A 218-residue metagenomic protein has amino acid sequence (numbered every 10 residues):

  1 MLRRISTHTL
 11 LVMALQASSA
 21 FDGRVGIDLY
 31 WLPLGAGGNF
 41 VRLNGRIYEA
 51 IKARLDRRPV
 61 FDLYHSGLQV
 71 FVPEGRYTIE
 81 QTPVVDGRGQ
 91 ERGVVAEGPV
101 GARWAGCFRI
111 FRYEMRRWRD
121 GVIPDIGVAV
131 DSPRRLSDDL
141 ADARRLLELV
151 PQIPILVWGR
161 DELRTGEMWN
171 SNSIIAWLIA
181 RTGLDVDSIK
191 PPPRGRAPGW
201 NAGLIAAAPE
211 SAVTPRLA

Functional and structural regions predicted by a protein language model:
M1-M13: N-terminal amphipathic/basic-hydrophobic helices that include classical n-h-c signal peptides and signal-anchor
R3-S6, A20, N170: Intrinsically disordered, low-complexity peptide-like regions
L10-R164, E210-S211, R216-A218: Non-catalytic ligand/cofactor/substrate-binding and regulatory segments of enzyme domains
L63, R160-T182: Active-site nucleophilic cysteine motif
G75, A180-S188: Short helix-capping/linker segments at secondary-structure and domain boundaries
R144-E148, Q152, W177, P198 (+2 more regions): Charged/polar, solvent-exposed surface patches and flexible loops
W158-E162, V186-P191: Surface-exposed patches in mature extracellular/periplasmic domains of secreted proteins
P192-A218: Short terminal or interdomain "cap/linker" segment that borders an active site or interface and mediates
